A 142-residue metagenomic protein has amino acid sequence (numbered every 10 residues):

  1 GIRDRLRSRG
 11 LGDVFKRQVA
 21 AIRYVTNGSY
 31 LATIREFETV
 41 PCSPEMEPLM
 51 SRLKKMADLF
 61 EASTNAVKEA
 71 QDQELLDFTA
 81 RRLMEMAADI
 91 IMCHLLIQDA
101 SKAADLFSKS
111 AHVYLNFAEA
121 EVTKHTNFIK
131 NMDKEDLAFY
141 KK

Functional and structural regions predicted by a protein language model:
G1-F15: Short, small-residue-biased leader/transition segments that mark boundaries at the very start of proteins
R9, Y24-N27: A short, ordered amphipathic alpha-helix with a cationic face
Q18-V19, V25, E36-K142: C-terminal amphipathic alpha-helical interaction region
Y30-T33: Flexible, low-complexity linker/loop segments at domain and module junctions
